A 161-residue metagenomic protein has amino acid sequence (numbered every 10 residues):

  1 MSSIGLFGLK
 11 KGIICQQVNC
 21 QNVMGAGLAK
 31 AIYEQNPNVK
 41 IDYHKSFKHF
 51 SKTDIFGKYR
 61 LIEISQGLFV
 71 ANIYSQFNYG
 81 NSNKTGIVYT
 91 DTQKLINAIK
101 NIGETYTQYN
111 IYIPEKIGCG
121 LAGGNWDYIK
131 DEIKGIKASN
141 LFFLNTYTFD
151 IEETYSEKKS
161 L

Functional and structural regions predicted by a protein language model:
M1-L161: Macrodomain-like recognition of ADP-ribose-binding/processing modules
